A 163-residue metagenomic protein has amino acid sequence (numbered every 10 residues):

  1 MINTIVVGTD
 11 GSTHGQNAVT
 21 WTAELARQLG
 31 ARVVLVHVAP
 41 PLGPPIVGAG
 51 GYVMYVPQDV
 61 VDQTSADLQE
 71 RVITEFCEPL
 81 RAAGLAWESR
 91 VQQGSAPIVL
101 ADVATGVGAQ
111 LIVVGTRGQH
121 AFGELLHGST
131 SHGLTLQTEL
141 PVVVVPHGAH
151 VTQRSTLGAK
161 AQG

Functional and structural regions predicted by a protein language model:
M1, H14, Q28, E75-I112 (+1 more regions): Structural beta-alpha unit
I2-Y55, A83-L85, Q162-G163: Small/aliphatic-rich secondary-structure junction motif
A18, P45-G48, A101-D102, E124-L126 (+1 more regions): Short, well-ordered secondary-structure micro-motifs
V34, E88, V143: Conserved beta-strand positions in the Rossmann-like core of class I SAM-dependent methyltransferases
H37, G115-R117, P146-H147: Short secondary-structure boundary segments
M54-R71: A short acidic, glycine-rich active-site loop that binds or catalyzes chemistry on phosphate/adenosine moieties
L111-Q137, V151-S155: Glycine-rich, Arg-bearing micro-motifs that act as flexible, cationic patches
V142-H150: Short, flexible loop segments at boundaries between secondary-structure elements
